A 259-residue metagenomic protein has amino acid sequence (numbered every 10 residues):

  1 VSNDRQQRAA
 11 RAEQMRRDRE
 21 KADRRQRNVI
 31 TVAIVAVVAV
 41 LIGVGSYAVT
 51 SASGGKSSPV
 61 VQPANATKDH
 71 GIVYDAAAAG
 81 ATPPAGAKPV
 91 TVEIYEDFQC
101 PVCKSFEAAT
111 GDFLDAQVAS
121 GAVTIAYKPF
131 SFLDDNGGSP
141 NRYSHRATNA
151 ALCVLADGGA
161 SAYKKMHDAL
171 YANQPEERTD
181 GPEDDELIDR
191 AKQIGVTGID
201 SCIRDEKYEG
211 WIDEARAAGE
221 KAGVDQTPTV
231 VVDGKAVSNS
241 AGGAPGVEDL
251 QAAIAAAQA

Functional and structural regions predicted by a protein language model:
S2-G54, D189-A259: C-terminal cap of thioredoxin/glutaredoxin-like
A9-A12, D75-A81, A151-L152, D180-E183: Short acidic/polar alpha-helix capping motifs at helix-coil junctions
K21, F98-C100, Y171-Q174, D200-S201: A short, structure-level motif marking secondary-structure boundaries and short turns
S51-G121, Y127-P129, D134, A255-A259: Extracytoplasmic low-complexity, Pro/Thr/Ser/Ala/Gly-rich segments that lie immediately after a secretion/anchoring
G80-G86, D135-R142, A241-P245: Intrinsically disordered, low-complexity coil segments
K88, K104-D184: Structural alpha/beta surface segment adjacent to cysteine/selenocysteine redox centers across thiol/disulfide enzymes
F98, T148, P228: Residue-level detector of short, conserved catalytic/binding motifs and their immediate flanks
